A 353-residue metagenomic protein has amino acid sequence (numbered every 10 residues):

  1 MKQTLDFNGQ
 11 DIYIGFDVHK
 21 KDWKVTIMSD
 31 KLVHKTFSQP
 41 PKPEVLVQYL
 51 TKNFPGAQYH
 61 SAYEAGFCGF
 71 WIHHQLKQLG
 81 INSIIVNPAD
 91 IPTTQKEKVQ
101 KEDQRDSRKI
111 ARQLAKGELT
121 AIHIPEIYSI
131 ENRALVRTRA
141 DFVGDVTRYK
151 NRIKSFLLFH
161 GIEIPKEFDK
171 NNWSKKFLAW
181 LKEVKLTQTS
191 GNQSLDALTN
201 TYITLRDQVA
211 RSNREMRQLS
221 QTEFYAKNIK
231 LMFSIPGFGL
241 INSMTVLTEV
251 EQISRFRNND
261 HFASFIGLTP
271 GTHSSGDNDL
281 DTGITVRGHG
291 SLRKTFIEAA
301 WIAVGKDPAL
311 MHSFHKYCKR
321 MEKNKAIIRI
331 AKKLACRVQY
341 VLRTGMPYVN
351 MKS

Functional and structural regions predicted by a protein language model:
L5-M28, I110: Gly/Thr-rich phosphate-binding beta-strand-loop-beta motif of the actin/hexokinase/Hsp70
M28-A57: Nucleic-acid-processing active sites and adjacent nucleic-acid-binding tracks, predominantly divalent metal-dependent
I85-A121, N278-R287: Short alpha-helix plus adjacent loop in nuclease-associated cores
A111-L135, K176-T187: A short, charged helix-loop
A140-I229: Glycine-rich, often acidic, oxyanion-interacting loops/wings at catalytic, nucleic-acid, or phospho-protein interfaces
K230-S234, L240-N324: Phosphate-backbone recognition surface of nucleic-acid-processing proteins
D277, S313-S353: Low-complexity, acidic/Ser/Thr- and charged residue-rich accessory regions of DNA metabolism proteins
